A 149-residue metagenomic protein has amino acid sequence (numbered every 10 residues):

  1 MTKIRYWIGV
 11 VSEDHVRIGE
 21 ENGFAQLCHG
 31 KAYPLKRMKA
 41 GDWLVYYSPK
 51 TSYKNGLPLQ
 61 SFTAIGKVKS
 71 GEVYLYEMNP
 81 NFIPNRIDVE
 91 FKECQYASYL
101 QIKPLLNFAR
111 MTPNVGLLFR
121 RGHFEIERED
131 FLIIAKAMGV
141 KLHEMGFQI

Functional and structural regions predicted by a protein language model:
M1-A40, V45, I133, M138-I149: Compositionally biased, charged N-terminal/linker segments
V10-V11, S48, F91, R128: Pocket-edge structural micro-motifs
V16-R17, Y53, L75: Eukaryotic short linear interaction motifs
G30, K36, K54-Q60: Alpha-helix N-cap/loop-to-helix boundary motif
W43, P49, G71: An acidic- and aromatic-residue-enriched active-site/binding cleft used to recognize and process polar
V45-Y46, T63: Hydrophobic beta-strand signal
S48-K54: Short, charged beta-turn/beta-strand-edge "cap" motif at the junction between a beta-strand and an adjacent loop
P58-E129: Aromatic- and Lys/Arg-enriched surface recognition patch
